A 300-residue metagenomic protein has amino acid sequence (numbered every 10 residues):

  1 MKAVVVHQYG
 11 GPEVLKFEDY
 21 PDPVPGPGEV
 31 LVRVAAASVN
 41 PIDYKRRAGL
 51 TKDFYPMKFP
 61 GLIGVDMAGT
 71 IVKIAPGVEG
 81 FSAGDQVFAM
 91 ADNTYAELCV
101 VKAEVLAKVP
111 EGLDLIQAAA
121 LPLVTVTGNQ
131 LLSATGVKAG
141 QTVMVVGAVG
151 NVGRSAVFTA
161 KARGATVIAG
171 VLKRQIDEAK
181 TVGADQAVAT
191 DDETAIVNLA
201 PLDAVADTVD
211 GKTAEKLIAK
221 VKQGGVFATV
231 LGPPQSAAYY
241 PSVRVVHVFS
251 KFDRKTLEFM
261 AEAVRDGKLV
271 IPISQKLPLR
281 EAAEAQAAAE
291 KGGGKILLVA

Functional and structural regions predicted by a protein language model:
G11-V14, D19-A68, K291: N-terminal glycine-rich beta->alpha transition that marks the start or flank of a dinucleotide-binding site
R33, L257-A300: C-terminal hydrophobic helical "lid"/dimerization subdomain of Rossmann-like NAD(P)H-dependent oxidoreductases
A68-A91: A glycine-/small-residue-rich N-terminal strand-loop-strand element that serves as the cofactor-binding glycine loop
S82, E111-D114, G136-T142: Short helix-loop-beta connector
L121-A189: Mid-domain Rossmann-like dinucleotide-binding core that forms the NAD(H)/NADP(H) cofactor-binding site
I168, D177-V246: Glycine-rich cofactor phosphate-binding loops and adjacent beta1-alpha1 units of small-molecule cofactor enzyme domains
G225-P272, G294: Rossmann-fold dehydrogenase core element
